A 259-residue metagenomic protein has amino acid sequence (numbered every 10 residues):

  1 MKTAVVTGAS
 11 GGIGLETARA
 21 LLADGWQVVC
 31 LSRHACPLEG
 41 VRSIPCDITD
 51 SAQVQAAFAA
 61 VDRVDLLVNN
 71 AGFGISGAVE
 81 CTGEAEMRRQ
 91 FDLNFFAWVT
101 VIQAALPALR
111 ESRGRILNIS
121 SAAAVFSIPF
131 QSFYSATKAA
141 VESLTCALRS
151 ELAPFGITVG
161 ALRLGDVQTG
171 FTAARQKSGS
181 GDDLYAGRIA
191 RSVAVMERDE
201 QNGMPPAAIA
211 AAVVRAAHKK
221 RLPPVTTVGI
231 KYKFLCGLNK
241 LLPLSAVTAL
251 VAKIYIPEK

Functional and structural regions predicted by a protein language model:
S10, A18: N-terminal Rossmann NAD(P)H-binding glycine-rich loop of SDR-like oxidoreductase domains
P45-A56, E84-A85: The beta1-alpha1 cofactor-binding region of Rossmann-like NAD(H)/NADP(H)-dependent oxidoreductases
N70-I75: Conserved NAD(P)H cofactor-binding loop of Rossmann-fold oxidoreductase domains
A78-V79, E86-R88: Substrate-binding pocket helix/loop in short-chain dehydrogenase/reductase
I102, T137-A140: Active-site helix of classical SDR
S121: Residue(s) in the substrate-gating loop at a strand-loop-helix junction that position the organic substrate next
A153-E200: C-terminal beta-strand-loop-alpha-helix "lid" module of Rossmann-like NAD(P)-dependent dehydrogenases
